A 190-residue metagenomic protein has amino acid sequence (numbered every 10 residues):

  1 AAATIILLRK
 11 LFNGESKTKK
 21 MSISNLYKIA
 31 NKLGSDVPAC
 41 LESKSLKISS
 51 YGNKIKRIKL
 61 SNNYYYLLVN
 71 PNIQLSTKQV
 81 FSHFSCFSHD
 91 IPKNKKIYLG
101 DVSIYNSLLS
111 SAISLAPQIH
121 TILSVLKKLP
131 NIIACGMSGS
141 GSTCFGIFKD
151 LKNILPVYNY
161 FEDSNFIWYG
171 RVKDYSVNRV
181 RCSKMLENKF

Functional and structural regions predicted by a protein language model:
A1-G14, S138-F148: Short, small-residue alpha-helix embedded
K10-A134, I147-F190: ATP-dependent small-molecule kinase catalytic core of the GHMP/sugar-kinase superfamily and closely related
